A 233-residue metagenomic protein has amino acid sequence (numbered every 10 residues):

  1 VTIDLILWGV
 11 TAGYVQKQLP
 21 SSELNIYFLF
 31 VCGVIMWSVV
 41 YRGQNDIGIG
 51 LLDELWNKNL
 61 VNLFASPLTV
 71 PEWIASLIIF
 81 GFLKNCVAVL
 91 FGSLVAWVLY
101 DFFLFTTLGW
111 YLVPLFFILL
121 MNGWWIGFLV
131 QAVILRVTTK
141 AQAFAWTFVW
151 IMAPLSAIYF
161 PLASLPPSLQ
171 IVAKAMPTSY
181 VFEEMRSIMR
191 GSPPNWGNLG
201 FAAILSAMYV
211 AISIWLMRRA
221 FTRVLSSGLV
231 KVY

Functional and structural regions predicted by a protein language model:
V1-Y233: Hydrophobic transmembrane alpha-helices and immediately adjacent juxtamembrane helices of multi-pass inner-membrane
